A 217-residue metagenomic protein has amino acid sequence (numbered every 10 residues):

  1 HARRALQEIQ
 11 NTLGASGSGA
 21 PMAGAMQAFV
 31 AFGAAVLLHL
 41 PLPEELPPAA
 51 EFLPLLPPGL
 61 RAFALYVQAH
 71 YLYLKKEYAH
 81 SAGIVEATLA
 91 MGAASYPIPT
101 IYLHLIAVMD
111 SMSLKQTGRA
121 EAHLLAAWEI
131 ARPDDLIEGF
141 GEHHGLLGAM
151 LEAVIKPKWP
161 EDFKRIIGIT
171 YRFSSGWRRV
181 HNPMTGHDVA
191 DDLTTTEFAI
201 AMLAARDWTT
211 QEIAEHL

Functional and structural regions predicted by a protein language model:
H1, A28-A35, A69-L72, A107-S111 (+2 more regions): Conserved small-residue packing positions in alpha-helical repeats and bundles
H1, L13-A31, F52-Q68, G92-I106 (+3 more regions): Alpha-solenoid helical repeat architecture
A2-G14, L40-P54, Y78-A90, T117-A127 (+1 more regions): Alpha-helical repeat scaffolds
G24-I84, T88: Eukaryotic tandem repeat interaction scaffolds
A35-H39, Y73, M112, R132 (+1 more regions): Hydrophobic/aromatic side-chain positions at a characteristic register within alpha-helices of tetratricopeptide repeats
E77-D110, L114: A contiguous binding-surface segment within folded domains or other stable secondary-structure elements
Y102-R178: General nucleic-acid-binding
H181-L217: Helix-turn-helix DNA-binding segment
